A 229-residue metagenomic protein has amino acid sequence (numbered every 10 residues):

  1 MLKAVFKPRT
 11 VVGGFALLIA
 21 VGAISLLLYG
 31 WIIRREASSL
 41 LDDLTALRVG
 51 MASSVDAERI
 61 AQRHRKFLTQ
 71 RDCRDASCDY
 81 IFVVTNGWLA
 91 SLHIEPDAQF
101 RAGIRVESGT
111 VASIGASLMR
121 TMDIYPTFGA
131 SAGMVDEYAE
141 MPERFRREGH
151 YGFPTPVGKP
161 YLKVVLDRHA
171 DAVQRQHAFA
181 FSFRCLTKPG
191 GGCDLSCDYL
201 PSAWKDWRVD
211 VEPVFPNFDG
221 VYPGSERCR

Functional and structural regions predicted by a protein language model:
M1-T10: Short, Lys/Arg-rich N-terminal segment immediately upstream of the first membrane anchor
A4, G103-R229: Non-cytosolic coordination micro-motifs
R9-Y29: Hydrophobic membrane-insertion alpha-helices, especially the h-region of bacterial N-terminal signal peptides
S25-L27, H64, A90-H93: A beta-rich soluble binding module of mature secreted/lumenal proteins
I32-V49: Alpha-helical transmembrane signal-anchor/signal-peptide segments
R48-L68: Amphipathic alpha-helical segments
C73-L118: Short histidine
